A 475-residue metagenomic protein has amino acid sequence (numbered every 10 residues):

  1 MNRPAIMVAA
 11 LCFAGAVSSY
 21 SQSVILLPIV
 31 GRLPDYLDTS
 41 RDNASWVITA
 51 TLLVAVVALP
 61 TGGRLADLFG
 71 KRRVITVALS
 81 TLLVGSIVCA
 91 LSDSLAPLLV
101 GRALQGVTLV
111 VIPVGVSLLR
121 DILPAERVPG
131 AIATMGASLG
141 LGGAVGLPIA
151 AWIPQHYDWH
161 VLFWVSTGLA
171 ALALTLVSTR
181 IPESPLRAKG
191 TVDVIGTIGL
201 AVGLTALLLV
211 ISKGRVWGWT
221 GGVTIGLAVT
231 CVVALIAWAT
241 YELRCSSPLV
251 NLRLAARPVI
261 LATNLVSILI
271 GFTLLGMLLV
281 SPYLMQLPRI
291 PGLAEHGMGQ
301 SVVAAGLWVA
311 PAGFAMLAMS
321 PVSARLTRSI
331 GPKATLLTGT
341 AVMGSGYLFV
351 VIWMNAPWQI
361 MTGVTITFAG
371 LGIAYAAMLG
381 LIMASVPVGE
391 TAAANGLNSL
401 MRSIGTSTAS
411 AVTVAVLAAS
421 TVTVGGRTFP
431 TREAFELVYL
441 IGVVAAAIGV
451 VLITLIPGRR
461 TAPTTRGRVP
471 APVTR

Functional and structural regions predicted by a protein language model:
A9-R32, Y36-D42, V47-A50, L249-A374: Transmembrane core module of solute transporters
R32, G63-R64, L68, W152 (+1 more regions): Membrane-interface helix termini in secondary transporters
Y36-D38, G70, L91-P97, Y157-D158 (+2 more regions): Helix-breaking motifs and short loop linkers at transmembrane-helix boundaries and internal kinks in secondary membrane
V56-L95: Conserved MFS/SLC helix-loop-helix module at the cytosolic interface between two early adjacent transmembrane helices
R73-V88, T167, A334-L348: Structural signature of the two symmetry-related core transmembrane helices
T81-V88, A96-L104, W358-I366: Paired small-residue
Q105-A137: Cytoplasmic helix-loop-helix junction between adjacent transmembrane helices in 12-TM secondary transporters
Q155-T273, L278-S281, W308, G442-V443 (+1 more regions): Hydrophobic transmembrane-helix bundles of small-molecule transporters
